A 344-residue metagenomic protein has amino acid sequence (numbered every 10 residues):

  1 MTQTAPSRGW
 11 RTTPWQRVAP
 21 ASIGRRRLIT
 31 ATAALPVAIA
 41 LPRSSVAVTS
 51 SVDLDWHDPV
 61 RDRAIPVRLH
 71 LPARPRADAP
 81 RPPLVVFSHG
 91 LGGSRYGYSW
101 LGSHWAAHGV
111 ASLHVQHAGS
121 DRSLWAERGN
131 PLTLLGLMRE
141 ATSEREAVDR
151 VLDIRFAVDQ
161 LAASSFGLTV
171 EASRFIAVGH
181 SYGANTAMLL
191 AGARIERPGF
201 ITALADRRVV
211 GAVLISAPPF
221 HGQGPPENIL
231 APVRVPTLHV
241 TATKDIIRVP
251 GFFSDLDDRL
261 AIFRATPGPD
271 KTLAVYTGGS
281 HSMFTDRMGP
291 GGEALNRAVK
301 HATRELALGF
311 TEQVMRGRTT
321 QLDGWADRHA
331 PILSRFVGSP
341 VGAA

Functional and structural regions predicted by a protein language model:
M1-I23: N-terminal secretory signal peptides
G24-T32: N-terminal export leaders
S45-P80: N-terminal cap/lid segment of alpha/beta-hydrolase-fold proteins
R76-A79, L91-L124, I247-V249: Short substrate-entry loop that stabilizes the transition state in hydrolases
L134-G167: Alpha/beta-hydrolase active-site loop
D159-E227: Primarily recognizes the serine-hydrolase "nucleophile elbow" in alpha/beta-hydrolase and SGNH/GDSL folds
I201-T272: The feature captures the conserved acid-bearing segment of alpha/beta-hydrolase catalytic domains
G278-S280, T285-A344: Alpha/beta-hydrolase-fold serine-hydrolase catalytic core, especially in secreted/extracellular enzymes
